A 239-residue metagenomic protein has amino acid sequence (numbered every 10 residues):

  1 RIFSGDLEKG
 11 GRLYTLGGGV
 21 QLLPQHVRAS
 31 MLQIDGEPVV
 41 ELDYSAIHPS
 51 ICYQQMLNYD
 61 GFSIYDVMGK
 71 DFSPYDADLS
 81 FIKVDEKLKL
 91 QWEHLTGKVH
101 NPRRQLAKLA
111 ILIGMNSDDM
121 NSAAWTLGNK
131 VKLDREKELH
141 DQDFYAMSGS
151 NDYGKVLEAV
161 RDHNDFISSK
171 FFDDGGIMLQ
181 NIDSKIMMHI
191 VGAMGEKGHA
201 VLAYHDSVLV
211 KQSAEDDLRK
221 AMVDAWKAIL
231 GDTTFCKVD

Functional and structural regions predicted by a protein language model:
R1-R28, D35-E37, S45, D232-D239: Non-catalytic nucleic-acid-binding interfaces of large nucleic-acid enzymes and RNP effectors
D6, Y44-A46, R104, Q180-D183 (+1 more regions): Active-site-proximal structural scaffolding
G19-F172: Helical catalytic core of nucleic-acid polymerases
D43-Y44, A200-Q212: Catalytic palm active-site di-aspartate
Q54, T126, A203-S207, E215-D216 (+1 more regions): Composition- and surface-driven signal marking solvent-exposed, interaction-prone regions in large proteins
S169-K185: Adenine-nucleotide phosphate-binding core of ATP-dependent small-molecule kinases
K185-Y204: Active-site palm subdomain of RNA-directed nucleic acid polymerases
A214-D239: Polymerase palm active-site segment centered on the conserved acidic dipeptide of motif C
